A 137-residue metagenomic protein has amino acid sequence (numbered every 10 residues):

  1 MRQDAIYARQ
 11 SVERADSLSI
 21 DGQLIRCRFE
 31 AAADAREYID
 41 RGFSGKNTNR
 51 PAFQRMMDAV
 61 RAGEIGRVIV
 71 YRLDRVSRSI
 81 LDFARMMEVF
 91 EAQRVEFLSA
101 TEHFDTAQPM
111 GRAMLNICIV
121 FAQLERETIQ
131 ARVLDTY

Functional and structural regions predicted by a protein language model:
M1-T136: Short, structured surface patches at the beginning of a domain
